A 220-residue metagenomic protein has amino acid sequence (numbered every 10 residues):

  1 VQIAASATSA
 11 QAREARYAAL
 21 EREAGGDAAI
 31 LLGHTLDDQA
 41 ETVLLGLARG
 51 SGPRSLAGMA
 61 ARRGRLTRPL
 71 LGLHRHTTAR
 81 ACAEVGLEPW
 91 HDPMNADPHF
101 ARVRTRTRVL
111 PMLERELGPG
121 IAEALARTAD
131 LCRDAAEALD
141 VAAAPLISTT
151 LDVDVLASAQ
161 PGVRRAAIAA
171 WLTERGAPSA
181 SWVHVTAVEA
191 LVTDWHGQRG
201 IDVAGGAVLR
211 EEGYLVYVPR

Functional and structural regions predicted by a protein language model:
V1-T107: Core alpha/beta nucleotide-donor-binding catalytic domains of modification enzymes
I3, A15, A61-R63, T107 (+2 more regions): AMP-forming adenylation/ATP pyrophosphatase catalytic core
N95-F100, A122-R133: Internal, active-site/partner-interface "lid" segment
H99, V103, P119-A122, S179-W182: Non-catalytic, surface-exposed connector residues within folded enzymatic/regulatory domains
M112-A124: Inter-helical turn/loop segments and adjacent helix faces that build the functional surface of alpha-helical bundle
